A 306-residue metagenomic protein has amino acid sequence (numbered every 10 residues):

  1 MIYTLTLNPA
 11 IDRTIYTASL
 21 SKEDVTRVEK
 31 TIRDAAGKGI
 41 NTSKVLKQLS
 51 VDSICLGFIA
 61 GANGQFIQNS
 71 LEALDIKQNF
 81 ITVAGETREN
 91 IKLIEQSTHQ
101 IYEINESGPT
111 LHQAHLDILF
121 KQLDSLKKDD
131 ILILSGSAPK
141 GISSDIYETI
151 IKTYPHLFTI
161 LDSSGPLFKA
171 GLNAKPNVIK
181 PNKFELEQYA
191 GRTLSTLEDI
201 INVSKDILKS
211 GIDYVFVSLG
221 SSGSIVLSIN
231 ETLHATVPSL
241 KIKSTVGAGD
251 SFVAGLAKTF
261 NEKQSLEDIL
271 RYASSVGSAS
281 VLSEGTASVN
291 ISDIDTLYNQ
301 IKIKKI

Functional and structural regions predicted by a protein language model:
M1-E23: Positively charged, low-complexity intrinsically disordered leader regions
I2, V51-I54, Q78, T159 (+2 more regions): Hydrophobic anchor at the start of a short beta-strand that flanks the dinucleotide cofactor-binding loop
R27-T87, L297-Q300: Substrate-binding N-lobe of the ribokinase-like
L46, N182, G249: Short, conserved phosphate/pyrophosphate- and ester-handling motifs at nucleotide-, phospho-/glycolipid
L93-K128: Conserved phosphate-binding/catalytic loop of the ribokinase/pfkB sugar-kinase fold
E103-N105, D129-G136, D162, K180-E185: Short beta-strands and strand-loop turn motifs
D145-N230: Conserved phosphate/ATP/ADP-binding segment of small-molecule kinases
K169, L197-I306: Conserved phosphate-binding/catalytic region of the ribokinase-like
